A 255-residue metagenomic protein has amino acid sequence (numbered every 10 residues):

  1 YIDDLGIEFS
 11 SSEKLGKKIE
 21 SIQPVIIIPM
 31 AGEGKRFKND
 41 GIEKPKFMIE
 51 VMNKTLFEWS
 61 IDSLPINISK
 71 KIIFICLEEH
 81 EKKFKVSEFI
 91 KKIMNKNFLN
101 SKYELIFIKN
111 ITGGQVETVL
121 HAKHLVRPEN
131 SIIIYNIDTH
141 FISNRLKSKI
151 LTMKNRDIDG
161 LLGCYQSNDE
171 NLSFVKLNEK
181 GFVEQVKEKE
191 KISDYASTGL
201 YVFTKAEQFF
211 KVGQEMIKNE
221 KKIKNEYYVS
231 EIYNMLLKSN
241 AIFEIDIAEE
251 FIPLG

Functional and structural regions predicted by a protein language model:
D4-I26, A196-G255: Conserved alpha/beta core of the MobA/IspD/sugar-nucleotide pyrophosphorylase nucleotidyltransferase superfamily
I19-I28, R36-K38, I42, E50 (+1 more regions): Conserved N-terminal catalytic core of the sugar/cofactor nucleotidyltransferase
I42-M48, I217-N219: Short glycine-enriched, charge-decorated loop/helix-capping segments at active-site entrances that position
F47, K102-E104, F182, I242-E244: Conserved beta-strand segments of alpha/beta enzyme cores
M48, V175-L177, I245: A structural signal for short hydrophobic beta-strand segments in well-ordered beta-sheet cores
S69, E129, D157-I158, N240-A241: Short, high-confidence coil segments that cap the C-terminus of an alpha-helix and link into the following beta-strand
N136-H140: The conserved acidic donor/metal-binding loop of glycosyltransferases
F141-E220: Conserved core of the sugar-phosphate nucleotidyltransferase
